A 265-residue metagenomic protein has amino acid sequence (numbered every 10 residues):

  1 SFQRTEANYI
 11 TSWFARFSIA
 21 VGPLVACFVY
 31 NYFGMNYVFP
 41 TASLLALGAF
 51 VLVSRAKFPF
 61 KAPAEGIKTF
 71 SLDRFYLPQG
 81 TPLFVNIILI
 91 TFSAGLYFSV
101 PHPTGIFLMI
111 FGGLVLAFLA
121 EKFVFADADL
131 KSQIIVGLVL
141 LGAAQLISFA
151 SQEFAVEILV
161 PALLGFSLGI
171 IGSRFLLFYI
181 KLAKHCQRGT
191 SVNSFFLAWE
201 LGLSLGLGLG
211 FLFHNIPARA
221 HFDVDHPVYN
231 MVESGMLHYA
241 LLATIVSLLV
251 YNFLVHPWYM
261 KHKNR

Functional and structural regions predicted by a protein language model:
S1-F2, G169-K184: Intracellular juxtamembrane helix-capping segments at the cytosolic ends of symmetry-related transmembrane helices
Q3-C27, N193-L209: Glycine-rich segments within core transmembrane alpha-helices of 12-TM secondary carriers
Y9-R55: Helix-loop-helix hairpin linking two adjacent transmembrane segments in secondary transporters
Y30, V115-I134, H214: Helix-to-loop junctions at the C-terminal end of transmembrane segments in multipass secondary transporters
N36-R55, E233-P257: Symmetry-related core transmembrane helices of the 12-TM Major Facilitator Superfamily/SLC fold
A49-F84: Flexible interhelical linker loops that connect adjacent transmembrane helices in multi-pass membrane transporters
D129-F175: C-terminal transmembrane helical hairpin of 12-TM major facilitator-type secondary transporters
A183-D225: A late C-terminal transmembrane helix in Major Facilitator Superfamily
